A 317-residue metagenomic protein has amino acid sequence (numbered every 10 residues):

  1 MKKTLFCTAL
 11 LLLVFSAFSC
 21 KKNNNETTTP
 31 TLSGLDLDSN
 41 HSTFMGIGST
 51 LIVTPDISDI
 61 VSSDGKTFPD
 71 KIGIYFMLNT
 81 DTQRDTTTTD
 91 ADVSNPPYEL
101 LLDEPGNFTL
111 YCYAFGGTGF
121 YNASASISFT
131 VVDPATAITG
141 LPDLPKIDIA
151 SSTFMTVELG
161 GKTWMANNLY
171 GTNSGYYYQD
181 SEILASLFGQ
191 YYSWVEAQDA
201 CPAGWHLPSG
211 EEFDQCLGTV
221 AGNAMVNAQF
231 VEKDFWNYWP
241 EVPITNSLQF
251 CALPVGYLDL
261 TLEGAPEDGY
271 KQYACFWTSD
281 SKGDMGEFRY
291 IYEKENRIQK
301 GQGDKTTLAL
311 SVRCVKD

Functional and structural regions predicted by a protein language model:
T4-T8, L13-T43, G119-Y121, S126-I147 (+1 more regions): Bacterial Sec-dependent N-terminal signal peptides
G48-D59: A short beta-strand segment in extracellular, disulfide-stabilized domains
S62-Y75: Solvent-exposed loop/turn segments flanking beta-strands in beta-repeat/beta-sandwich domains
T86-V93: Short beta-strand segments within Ig-like beta-sandwich modules, predominantly Fibronectin type-III
L100-E104: Residue-level recognition of secondary-structure-to-loop junctions
P105-T109: Extracellular Ig-like/FN3 beta-sandwich strand-entry sites
A135-D317: Conserved positions within compact, well-structured domain cores
